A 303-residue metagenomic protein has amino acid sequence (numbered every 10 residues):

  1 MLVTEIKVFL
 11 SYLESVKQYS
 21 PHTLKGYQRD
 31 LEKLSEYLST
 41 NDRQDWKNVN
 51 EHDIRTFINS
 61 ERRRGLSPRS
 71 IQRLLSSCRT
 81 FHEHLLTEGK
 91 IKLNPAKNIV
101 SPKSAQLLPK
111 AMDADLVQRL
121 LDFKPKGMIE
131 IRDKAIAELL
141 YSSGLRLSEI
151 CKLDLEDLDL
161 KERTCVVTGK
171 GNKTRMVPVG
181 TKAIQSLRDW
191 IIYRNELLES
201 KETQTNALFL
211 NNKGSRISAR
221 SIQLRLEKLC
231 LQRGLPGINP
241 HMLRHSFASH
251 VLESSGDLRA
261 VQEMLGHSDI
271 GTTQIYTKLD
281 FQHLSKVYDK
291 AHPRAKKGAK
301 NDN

Functional and structural regions predicted by a protein language model:
M1-N303: Conserved catalytic core of the tyrosine transesterase superfamily
